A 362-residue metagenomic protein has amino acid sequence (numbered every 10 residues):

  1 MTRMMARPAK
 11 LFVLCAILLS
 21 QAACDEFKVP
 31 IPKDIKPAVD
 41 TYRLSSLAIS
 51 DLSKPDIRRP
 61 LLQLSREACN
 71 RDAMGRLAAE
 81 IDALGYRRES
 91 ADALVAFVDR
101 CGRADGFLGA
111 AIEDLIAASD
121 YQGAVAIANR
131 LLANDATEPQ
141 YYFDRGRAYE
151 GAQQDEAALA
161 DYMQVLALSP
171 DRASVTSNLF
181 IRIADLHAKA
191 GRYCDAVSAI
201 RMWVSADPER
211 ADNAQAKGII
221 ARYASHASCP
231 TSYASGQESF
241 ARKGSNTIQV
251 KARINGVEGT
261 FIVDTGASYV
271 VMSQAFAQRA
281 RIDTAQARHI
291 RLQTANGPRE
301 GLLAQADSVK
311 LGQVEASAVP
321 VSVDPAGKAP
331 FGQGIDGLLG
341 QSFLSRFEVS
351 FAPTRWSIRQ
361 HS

Functional and structural regions predicted by a protein language model:
T2-F12: Bacterial N-terminal signal peptides that target proteins for export
F12-Q21: Bacterial N-terminal signal peptides
C24-S362: Pepsin/retropepsin-fold aspartyl endopeptidases
